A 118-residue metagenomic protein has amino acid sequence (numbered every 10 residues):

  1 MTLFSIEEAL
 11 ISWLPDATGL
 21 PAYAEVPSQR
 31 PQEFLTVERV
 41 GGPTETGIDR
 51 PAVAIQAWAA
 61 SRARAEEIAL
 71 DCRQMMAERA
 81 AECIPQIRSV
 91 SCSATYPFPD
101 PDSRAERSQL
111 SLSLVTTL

Functional and structural regions predicted by a protein language model:
M1-E45, A63, E67, Q74 (+2 more regions): Small/polar-rich, solvent-exposed N-terminal microdomains that initiate assembly or binding
M1-S12, Q29-R30, V40-R50, R88-L118: Short, charged interaction patches at domain edges and termini
Y23, T36-E38, Q56, S93 (+1 more regions): Residues in well-ordered beta-strands of folded domains
G47-A60: Short glycine-rich, basic-tinged beta-strand/loop micro-motifs
A54, E67, D71-M75, S111: Generic beta-strand or strand-like secondary-structure segments
W58-A63, L118: A generic structural motif
